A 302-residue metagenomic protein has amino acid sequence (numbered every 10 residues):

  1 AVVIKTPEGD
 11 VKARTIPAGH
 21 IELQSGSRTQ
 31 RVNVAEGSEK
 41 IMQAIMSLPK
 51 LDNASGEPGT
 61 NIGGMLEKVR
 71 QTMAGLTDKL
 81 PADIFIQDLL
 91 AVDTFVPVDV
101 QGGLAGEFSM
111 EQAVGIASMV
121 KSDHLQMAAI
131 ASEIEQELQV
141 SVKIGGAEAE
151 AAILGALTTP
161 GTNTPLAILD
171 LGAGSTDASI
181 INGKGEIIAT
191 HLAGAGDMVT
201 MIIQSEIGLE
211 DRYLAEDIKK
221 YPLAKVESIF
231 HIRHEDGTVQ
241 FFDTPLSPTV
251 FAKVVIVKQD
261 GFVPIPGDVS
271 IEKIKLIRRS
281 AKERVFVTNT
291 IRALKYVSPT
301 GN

Functional and structural regions predicted by a protein language model:
A1-L166, Y213, K225-S228, E235-V287 (+1 more regions): Nucleotide/phosphate-binding catalytic cleft detector across ATP-hydrolyzing and phosphate-transferring enzymes
L80, L90-T94, N163-G208: Glycine-rich phosphate-binding loop of actin/hexokinase-like ATP-binding domains
E137, E206-L209, Y221, A293-V297: Conserved, well-folded catalytic cores of nucleic-acid-processing and energy-transducing macromolecular machines
E210-D217: Acidic/polar loop patches that form or flank catalytic/metal-binding clefts of enzymes that bind anionic ligands
I218-K225: Acidic/histidine-enriched alpha-helical segments
